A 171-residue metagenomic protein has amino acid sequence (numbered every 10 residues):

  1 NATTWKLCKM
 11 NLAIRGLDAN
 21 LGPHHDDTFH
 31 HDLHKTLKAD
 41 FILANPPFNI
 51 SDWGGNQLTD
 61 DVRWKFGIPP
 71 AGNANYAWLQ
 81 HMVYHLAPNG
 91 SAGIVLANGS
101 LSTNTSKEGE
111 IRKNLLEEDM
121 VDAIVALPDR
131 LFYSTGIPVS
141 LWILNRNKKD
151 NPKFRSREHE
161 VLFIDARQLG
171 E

Functional and structural regions predicted by a protein language model:
A2-L37: S-adenosyl-L-methionine
D32, T36-E171: A conserved structural/catalytic subdomain of Rossmann-like adenosyl-cofactor enzymes
